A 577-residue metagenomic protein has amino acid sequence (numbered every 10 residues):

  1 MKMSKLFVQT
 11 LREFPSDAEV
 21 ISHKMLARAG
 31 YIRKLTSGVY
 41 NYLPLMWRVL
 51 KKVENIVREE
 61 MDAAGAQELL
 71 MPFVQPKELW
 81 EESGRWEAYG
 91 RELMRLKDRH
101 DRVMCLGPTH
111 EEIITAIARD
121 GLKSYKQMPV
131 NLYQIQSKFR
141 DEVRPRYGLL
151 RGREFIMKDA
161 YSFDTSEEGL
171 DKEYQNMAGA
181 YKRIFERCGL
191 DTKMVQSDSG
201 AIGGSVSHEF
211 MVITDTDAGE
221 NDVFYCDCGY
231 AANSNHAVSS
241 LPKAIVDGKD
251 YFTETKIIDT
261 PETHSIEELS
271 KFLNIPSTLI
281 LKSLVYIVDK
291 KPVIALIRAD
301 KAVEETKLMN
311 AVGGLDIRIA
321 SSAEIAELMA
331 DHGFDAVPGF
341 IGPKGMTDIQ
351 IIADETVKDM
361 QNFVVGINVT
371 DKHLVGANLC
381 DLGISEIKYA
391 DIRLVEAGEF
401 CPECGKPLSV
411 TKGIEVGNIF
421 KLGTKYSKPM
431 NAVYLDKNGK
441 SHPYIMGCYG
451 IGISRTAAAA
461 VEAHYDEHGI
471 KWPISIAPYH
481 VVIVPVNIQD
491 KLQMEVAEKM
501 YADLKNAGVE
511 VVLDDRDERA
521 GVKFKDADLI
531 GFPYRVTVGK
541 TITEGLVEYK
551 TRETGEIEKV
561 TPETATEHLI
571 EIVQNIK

Functional and structural regions predicted by a protein language model:
M1-R99, H110, I156, Y161-G200 (+1 more regions): TRNA-binding/sensing appendages of the translation machinery
Q75-L79, E324-E327, D515-V522: Short acidic loop-to-helix transition motifs that present clustered carboxylates
E87-M104, V212-Y225: Acidic, His- and aromatic-enriched active-site or binding-groove loops in soluble protein domains that engage sugars
R99-Y133: Hydrophobic alpha-helical hairpins/lids featuring a short glycine-rich hinge
E111-A116, R144-K158, T165-Y449, I453: Extended, low-hydrophobicity, polar/charged segments
L269, G447-I476, H480: C-terminal, non-catalytic macromolecule-binding modules
G469-K523: Generic long, charged, amphipathic alpha-helical segments
Y501-H568: C-terminal structured "cap/appendage" subdomains that terminate the fold
